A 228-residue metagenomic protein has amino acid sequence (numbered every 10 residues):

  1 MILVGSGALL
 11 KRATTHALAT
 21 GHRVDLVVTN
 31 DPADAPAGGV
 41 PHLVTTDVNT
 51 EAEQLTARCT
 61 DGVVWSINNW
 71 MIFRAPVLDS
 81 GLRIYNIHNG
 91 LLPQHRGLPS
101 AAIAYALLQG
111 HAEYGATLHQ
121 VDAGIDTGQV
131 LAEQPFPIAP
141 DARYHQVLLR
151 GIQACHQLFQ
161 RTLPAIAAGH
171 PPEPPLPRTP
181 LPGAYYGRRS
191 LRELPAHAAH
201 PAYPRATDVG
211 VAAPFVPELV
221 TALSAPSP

Functional and structural regions predicted by a protein language model:
M1-P228: One-carbon transfer enzymes
